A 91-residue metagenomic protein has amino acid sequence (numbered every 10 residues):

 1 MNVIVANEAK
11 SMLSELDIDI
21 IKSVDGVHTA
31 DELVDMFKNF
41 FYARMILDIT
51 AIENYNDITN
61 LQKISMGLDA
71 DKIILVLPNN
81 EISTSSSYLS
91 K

Functional and structural regions predicted by a protein language model:
M1-S90: Long, basic/Gly/Ser/Thr-rich N-terminal segments that mediate initial subcellular attachment or targeting
